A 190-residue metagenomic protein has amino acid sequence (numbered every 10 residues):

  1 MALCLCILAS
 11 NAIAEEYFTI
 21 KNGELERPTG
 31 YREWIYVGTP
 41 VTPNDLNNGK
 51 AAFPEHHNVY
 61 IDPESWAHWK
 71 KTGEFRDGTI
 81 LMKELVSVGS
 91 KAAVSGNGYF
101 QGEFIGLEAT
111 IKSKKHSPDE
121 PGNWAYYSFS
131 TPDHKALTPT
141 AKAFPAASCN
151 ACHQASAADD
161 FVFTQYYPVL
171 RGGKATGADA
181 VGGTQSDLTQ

Functional and structural regions predicted by a protein language model:
M1-S10: Bacterial N-terminal signal peptides
A12-A14: Boundary at the C-terminal end of the N-terminal hydrophobic targeting segment
Y17-N22, E26-I35, T39-N44, T72 (+1 more regions): Sequence context surrounding c-type heme c attachment/ligation sites in exported
L46-H56, P139: Short, polar loop/linker segments at the starts of domains and inter-domain junctions
A51-F53, D62, F104: Alpha-helical ligand/cofactor-binding cores
E55-K71, A92-S95: N-terminal post-signal-peptidase region of extra-cytosolic proteins
